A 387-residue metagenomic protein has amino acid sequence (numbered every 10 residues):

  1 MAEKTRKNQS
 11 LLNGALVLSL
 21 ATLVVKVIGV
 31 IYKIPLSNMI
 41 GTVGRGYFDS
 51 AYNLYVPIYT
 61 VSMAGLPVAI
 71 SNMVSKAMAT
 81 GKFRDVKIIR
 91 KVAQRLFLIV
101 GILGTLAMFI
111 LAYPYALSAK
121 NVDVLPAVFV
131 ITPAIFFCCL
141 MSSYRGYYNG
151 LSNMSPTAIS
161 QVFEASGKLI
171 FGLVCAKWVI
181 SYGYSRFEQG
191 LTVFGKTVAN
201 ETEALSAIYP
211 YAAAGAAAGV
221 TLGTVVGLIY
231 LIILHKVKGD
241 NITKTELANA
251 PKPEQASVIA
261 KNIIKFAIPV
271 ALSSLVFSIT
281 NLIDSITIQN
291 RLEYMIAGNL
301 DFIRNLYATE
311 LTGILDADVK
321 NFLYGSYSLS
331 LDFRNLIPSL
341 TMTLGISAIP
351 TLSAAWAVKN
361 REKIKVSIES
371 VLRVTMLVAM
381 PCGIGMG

Functional and structural regions predicted by a protein language model:
M1-I28, R84, I88, A250-V270 (+1 more regions): N-terminal membrane topogenesis motif
S10-V68, T105, F109, I135 (+1 more regions): Signature of the first transmembrane helix
L12, D49, K82-I99, A260 (+5 more regions): Interfacial transmembrane-helix starts/ends
S37-P57, Y209, V258-F266, Q289-R334: Interfacial/gating helices of multi-pass transporter permease domains
A64-A79, S330, T341-V358: Helix-loop junctions and terminal segments of transmembrane helices in multi-pass membrane transport/translocation
L103-L125, G383-G387: Short membrane-interface helical motifs at transmembrane helix boundaries in multi-pass membrane transporters
I110, S118-Y144: Alpha-helical transmembrane segments of multi-pass membrane proteins
C139-Q161: Membrane-interface junctions at transmembrane-helix termini in multi-pass inner-membrane proteins
